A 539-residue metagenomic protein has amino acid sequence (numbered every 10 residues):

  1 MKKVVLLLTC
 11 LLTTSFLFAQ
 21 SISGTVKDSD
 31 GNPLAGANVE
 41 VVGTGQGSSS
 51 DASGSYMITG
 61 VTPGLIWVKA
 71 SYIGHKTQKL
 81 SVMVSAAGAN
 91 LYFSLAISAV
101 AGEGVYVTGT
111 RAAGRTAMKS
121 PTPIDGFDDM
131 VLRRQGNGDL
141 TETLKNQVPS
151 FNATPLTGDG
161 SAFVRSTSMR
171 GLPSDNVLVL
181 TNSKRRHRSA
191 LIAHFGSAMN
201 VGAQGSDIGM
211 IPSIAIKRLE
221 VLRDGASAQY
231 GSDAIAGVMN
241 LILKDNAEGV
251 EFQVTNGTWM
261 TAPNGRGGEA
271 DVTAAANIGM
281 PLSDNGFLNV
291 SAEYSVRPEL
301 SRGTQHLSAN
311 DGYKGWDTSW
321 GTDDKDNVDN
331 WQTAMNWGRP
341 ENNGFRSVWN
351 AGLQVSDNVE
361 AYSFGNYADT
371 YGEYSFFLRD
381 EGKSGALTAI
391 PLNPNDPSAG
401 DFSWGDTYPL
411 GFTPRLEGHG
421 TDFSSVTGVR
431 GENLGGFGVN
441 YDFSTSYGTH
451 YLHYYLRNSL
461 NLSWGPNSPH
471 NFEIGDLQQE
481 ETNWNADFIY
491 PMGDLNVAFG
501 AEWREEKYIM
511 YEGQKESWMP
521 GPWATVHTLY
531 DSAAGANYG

Functional and structural regions predicted by a protein language model:
K27-S29, A37-V42, K69-H75, S85-R133 (+2 more regions): Short, acidic, small-residue-rich periplasmic hinge/interaction motif at the N-terminus of Gram-negative outer-membrane
N38-S55, V105-N137, S161, A190-V201 (+1 more regions): N-terminal periplasmic "start-of-domain" segments of outer-membrane beta-barrel proteins
M57-G60, L156, K184-R223: Short acidic/polar hinge/loop motifs at secondary-structure boundaries that mediate gating or recognition
N90-S94, L140-T143, T167-S168, L180 (+4 more regions): N-terminal periplasmic accessory domains that precede and gate Gram-negative outer-membrane beta-barrel machines
S120-K145, R165-L172, A203-G209, N256-N264 (+1 more regions): Short, polar/charged loop or turn motifs at beta-strand boundaries
I124, L144-A190: Extracytoplasmic beta-strand/coil segments of soluble accessory domains associated with Gram-negative outer-membrane
N200-A203, I214-K217, A228-M239, K244-Y313 (+3 more regions): Outer-membrane beta-barrel translocator/receptor signature
G352-Y371, F412-G539: Face-selective signature of the C-terminal outer-membrane beta-barrel domain
